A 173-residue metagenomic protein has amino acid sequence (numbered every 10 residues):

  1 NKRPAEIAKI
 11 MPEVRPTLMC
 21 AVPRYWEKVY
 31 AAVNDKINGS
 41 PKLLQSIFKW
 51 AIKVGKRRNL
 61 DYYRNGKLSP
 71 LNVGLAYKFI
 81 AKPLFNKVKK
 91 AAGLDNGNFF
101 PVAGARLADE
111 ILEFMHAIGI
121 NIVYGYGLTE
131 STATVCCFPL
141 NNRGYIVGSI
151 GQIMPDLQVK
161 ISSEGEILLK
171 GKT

Functional and structural regions predicted by a protein language model:
N1-V14, C20, K42: ATP-dependent adenylate-forming carboxylate-activation enzymes
K2-A5, P23-R24, Q45, A105 (+1 more regions): Alpha-helix N-cap/helix-start capping motif
E6, Y25-E27, E130: Conserved nucleotide-binding/hydrolysis micro-motifs of P-loop NTPases
P12, Y30-A31, L112: A short local structural element in Rossmann-fold oxidoreductases
E13-P16, D35, C137-N141: Short low-complexity, flexible loop/linker segments enriched in glycine and/or proline with clustered acidic
P16-N98: Alpha-helical "lid/cap" subdomains adjacent to substrate-binding clefts that gate access and reposition the ligand
A76-T173: Conserved AMP-binding/adenylate-forming
